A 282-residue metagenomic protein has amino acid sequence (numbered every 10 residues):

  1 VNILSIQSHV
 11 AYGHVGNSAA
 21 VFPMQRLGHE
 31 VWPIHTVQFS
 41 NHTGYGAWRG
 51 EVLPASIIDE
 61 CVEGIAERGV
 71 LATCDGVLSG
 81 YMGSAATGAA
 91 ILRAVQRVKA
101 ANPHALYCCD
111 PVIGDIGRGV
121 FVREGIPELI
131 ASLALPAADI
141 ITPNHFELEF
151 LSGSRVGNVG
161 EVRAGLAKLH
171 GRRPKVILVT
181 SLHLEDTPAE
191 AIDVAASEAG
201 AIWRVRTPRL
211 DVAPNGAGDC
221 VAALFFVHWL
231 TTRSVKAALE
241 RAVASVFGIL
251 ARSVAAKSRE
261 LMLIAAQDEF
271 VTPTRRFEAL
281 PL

Functional and structural regions predicted by a protein language model:
V1-I116, F121, Q267-L280: Conserved N-terminal subdomain of the carbohydrate kinase-like
V1-I6, A199-L210: Glycine/charged-rich beta-loop-alpha catalytic/anionic-binding loops adjacent to active sites
V10, V37-F39, G83, I113-D115 (+4 more regions): Glycine-rich beta-alpha junction loops
V15-A19, V52-E60, A72, A86-A90 (+7 more regions): Conserved active-site and cofactor/substrate-binding residues in soluble primary-metabolism enzymes
V120-W203, V212, T232-K236: Conserved phosphate/ATP/ADP-binding segment of small-molecule kinases
T207-F225: Short glycine/threonine-rich catalytic loop with a Thr-x-Gly-x-Asp
A223-T231, A244, G248: Short glycine/serine- and small hydrophobic-enriched flexible loop segments
K236-L282: Charged C-terminal helix
